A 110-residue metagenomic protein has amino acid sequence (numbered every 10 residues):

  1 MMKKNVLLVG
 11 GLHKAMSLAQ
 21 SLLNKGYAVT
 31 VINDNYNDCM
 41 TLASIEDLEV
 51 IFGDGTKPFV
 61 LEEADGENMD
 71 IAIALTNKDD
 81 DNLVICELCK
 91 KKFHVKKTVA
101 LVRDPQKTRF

Functional and structural regions predicted by a protein language model:
M1-F110: Cytosolic regulatory regions of ion transport systems
